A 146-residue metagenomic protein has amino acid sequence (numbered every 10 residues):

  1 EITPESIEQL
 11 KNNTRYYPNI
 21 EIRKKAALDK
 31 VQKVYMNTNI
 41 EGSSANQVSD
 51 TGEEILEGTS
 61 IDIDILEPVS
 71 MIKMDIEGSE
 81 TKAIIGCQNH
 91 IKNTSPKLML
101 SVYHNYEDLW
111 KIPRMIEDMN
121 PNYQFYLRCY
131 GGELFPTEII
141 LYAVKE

Functional and structural regions predicted by a protein language model:
E1-E146: Phosphate/nucleotide-binding beta-alpha loop and adjacent structural elements of enzyme active sites
